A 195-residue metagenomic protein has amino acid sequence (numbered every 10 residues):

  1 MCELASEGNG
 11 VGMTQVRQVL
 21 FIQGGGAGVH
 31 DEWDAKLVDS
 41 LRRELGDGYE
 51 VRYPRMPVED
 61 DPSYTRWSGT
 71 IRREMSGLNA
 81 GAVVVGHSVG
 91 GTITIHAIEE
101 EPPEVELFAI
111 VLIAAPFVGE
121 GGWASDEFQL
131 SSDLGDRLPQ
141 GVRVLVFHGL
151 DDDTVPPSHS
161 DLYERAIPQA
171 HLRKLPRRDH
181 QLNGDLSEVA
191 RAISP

Functional and structural regions predicted by a protein language model:
T14-R55, D60: Short, surface-exposed "cap/lid" segments of acyl-processing enzymes
G24-G25, M56-E59, I110-E120: Active-site nucleophile loop of the alpha/beta-hydrolase fold
G28, L150-V155: Acidic catalytic loop of the alpha/beta-hydrolase fold
G86-T94: Gly/Ala-rich beta-loop-alpha elbow adjacent to hydrolase catalytic centers
H96-F108: Conserved hydrolase catalytic core segment
Q140, V146-H148, D152: Short beta-strand/loop motif that positions the catalytic acidic residue of the alpha/beta-hydrolase fold
P156-E164: Short alpha-helix in the alpha/beta-hydrolase fold that links the catalytic acid
R178-S187: Catalytic histidine-centered segment of alpha/beta-hydrolase-like enzymes
